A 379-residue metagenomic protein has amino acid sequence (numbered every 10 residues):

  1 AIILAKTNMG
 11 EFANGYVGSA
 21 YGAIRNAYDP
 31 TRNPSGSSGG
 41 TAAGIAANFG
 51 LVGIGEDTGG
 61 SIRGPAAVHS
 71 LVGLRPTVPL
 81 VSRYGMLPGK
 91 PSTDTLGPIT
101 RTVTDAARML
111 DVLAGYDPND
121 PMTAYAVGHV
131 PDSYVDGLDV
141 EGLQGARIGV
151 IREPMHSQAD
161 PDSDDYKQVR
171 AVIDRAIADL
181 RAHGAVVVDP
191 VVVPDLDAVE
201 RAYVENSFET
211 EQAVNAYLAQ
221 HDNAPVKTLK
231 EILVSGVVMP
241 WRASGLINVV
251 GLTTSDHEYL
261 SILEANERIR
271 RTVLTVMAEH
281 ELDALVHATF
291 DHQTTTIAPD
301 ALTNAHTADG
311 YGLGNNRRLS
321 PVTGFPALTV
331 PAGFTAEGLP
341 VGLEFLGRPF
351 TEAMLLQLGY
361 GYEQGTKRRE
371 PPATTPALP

Functional and structural regions predicted by a protein language model:
I2, A47-P154, D174, D179-R181 (+2 more regions): Structural helix-boundary/capping segments
I3-K6, G10-A13, G50, D179 (+2 more regions): Glycine-rich, small-residue loops and helix-cap segments that act as flexible hinges at active-site edges
T7-A20, S37-A42, A46, T58-V72: FAD-binding core of FAD-dependent oxidoreductases, characterized by glycine-rich FAD pyrophosphate-binding loops
G18-R25, D29, A198-A213, Y217: Charged, often glycine-rich, active-site loop that binds/positions anionic groups
I24-S37, H306: Short pre-catalytic strand/loop immediately N-terminal to key active-site residues, enriched for Gly-Thr
N26-A27, S37, L87-T95, P131-D132 (+3 more regions): Flexible glycine/proline-enriched surface loops and loop-helix/loop-strand junctions
T102-D132, D160-D197, E209, N215-V234: Acidic-enriched catalytic cores of C-N bond-cleaving enzymes acting on peptides and small amides
G137, G142-H156, F208-R271, D283 (+1 more regions): Short helix-loop capping/hinge segments that flank enzyme active sites or metal/cofactor-binding pockets
